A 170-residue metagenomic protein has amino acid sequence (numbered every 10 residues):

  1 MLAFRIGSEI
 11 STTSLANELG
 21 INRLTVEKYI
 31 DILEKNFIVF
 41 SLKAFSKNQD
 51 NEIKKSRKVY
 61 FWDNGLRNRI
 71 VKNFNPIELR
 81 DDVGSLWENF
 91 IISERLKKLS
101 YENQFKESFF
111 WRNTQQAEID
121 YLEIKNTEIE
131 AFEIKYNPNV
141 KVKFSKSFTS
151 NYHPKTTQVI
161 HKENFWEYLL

Functional and structural regions predicted by a protein language model:
M1-K35: Conserved helicase/translocase motor-coupling segment
K28-I38, L42-L170: A cross-kingdom feature that marks ATP-driven nucleic-acid transaction machinery
